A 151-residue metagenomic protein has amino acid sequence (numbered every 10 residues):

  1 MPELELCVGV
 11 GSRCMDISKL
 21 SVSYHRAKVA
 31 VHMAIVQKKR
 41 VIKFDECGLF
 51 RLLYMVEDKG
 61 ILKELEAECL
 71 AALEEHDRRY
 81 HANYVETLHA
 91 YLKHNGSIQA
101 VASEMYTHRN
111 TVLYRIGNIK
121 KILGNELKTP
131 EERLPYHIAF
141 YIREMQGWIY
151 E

Functional and structural regions predicted by a protein language model:
M1-E151: Cytosolic nucleotide-utilizing catalytic cores of signal-transduction proteins
